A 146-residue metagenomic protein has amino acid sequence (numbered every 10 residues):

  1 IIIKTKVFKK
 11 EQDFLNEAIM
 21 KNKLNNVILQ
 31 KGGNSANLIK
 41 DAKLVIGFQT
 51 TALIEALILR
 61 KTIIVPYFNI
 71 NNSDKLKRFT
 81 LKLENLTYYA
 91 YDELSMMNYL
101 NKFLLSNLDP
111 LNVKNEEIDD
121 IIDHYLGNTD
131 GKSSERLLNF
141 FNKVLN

Functional and structural regions predicted by a protein language model:
I1-G32: Catalytic donor nucleotide-activated moiety binding site of glycosyltransferases and closely related
I3-T5, G47, V65-Y67: Short beta-strand/turn micro-motifs composed of small residues that flank or help shape donor/cofactor-binding pockets
F14-L24, T51-L126: Catalytic binding pocket for nucleotide-activated donors in carbohydrate/polymer assembly enzymes
G32-D41: Short acidic alpha-helix that forms the nucleotide-activated donor recognition element in Leloir-type transferases
K40-F48: Acidic donor-binding loop of glycosyltransferase active sites
G127-N146: C-terminal alpha-helical cap of glycosyltransferases
